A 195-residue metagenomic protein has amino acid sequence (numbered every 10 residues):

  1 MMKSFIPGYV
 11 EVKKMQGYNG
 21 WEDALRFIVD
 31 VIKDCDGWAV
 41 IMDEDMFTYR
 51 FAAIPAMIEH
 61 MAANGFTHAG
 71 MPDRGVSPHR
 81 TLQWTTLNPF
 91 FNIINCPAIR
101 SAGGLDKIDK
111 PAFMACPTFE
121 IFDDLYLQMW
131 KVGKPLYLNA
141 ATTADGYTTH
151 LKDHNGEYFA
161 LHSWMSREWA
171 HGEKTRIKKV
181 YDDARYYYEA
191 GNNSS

Functional and structural regions predicted by a protein language model:
M1-D36: N-terminal anchoring/stem segment of glycosyltransferases
K13-G17, M71, N139-A141: Conserved beta-strand termini and adjacent loop/short-helix elements that scaffold enzyme active sites in alpha/beta
Y18-G20, D45-F47, R74-V76, T142-D145: Short, solvent-exposed loop/turn segments at secondary-structure junctions
L25-D30, T81-N88, L151-F159: Short, surface-exposed amphipathic charged segments that create phosphate/polyanion-binding patches used for binding
C35-G37, A63-T67, K134: Short, high-confidence coil segments that cap the C-terminus of an alpha-helix and link into the following beta-strand
D36-F47: Short beta-strand-to-loop acidic/aromatic patch adjacent to the donor-nucleotide binding site
F47-L127: Conserved catalytic core of nucleotide-sugar-dependent glycosyltransferases
M114-S195: C-terminal catalytic/acceptor-binding lobe
